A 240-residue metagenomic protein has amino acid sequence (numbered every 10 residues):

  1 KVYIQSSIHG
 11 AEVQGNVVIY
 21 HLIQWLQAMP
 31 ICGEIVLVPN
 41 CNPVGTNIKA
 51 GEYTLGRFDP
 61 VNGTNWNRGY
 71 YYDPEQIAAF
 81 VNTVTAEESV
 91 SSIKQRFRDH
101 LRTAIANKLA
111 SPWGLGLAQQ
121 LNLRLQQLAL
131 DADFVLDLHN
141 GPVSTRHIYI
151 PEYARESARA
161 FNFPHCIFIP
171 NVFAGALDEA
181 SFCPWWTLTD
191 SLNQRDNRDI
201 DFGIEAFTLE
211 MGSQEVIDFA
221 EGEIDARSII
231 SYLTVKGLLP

Functional and structural regions predicted by a protein language model:
K1-P240: Structured catalytic-domain cores with a bias toward divalent-metal coordination
